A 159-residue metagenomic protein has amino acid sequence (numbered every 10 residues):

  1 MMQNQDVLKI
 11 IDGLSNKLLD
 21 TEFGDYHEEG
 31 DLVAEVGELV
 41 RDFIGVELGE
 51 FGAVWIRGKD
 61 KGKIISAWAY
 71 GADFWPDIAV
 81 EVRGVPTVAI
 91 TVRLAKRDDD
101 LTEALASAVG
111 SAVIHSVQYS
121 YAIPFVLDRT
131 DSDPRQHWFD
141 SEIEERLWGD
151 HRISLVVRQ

Functional and structural regions predicted by a protein language model:
M1-G45: Interdomain/boundary linker segments immediately adjacent to catalytic/signaling cores
L8-D12, D31-E38, L105-S111, Q136-E142: Well-ordered, non-membrane alpha-helical segments in soluble/globular domains
G13-S15, A89-L94: Short, basic/glycine-rich phosphate-binding loops at helix/coil junctions that contact nucleotide phosphates
G24-D25, E47-A89: Active-site metal-binding core of divalent-cation-utilizing nuclease and nuclease-like domains
R41, V113-V117: N-terminal cationic-hydrophobic initiation segments that often serve targeting/anchoring roles
D73-P76, A108-G110, S120: Short, surface-exposed coil-to-beta transition loops
T91-E103: Short beta-strand-loop-alpha-helix junction that forms the active-site gateway of nucleic-acid-processing nucleases
A104-L105, S116-H151, V156-Q159: Nucleic-acid nuclease catalytic cores
